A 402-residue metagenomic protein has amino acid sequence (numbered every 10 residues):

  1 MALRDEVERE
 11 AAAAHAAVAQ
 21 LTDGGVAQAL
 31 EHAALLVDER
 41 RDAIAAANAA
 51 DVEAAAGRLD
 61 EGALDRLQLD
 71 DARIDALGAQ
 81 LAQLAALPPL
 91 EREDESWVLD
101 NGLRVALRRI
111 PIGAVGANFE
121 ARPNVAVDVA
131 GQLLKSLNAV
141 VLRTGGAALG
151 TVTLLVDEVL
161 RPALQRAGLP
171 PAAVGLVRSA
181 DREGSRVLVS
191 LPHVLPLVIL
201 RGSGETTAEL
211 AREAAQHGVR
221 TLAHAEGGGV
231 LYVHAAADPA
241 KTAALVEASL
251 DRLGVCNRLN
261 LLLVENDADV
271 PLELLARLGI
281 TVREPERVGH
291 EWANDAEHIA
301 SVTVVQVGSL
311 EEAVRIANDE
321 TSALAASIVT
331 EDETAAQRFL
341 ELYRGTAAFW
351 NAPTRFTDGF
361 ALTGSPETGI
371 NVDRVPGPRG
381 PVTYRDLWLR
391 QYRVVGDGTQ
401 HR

Functional and structural regions predicted by a protein language model:
M1-L107, Q132: N-terminal Rossmann-like NAD(P)+-binding subdomain of aldehyde/semialdehyde dehydrogenases
A2-L3, E39, E120-N124, D128-V140 (+3 more regions): ALDH superfamily catalytic-core signature
D23, I112, E291-R402: Conserved C-terminal structural/oligomerization subdomain of aldehyde/semialdehyde dehydrogenase
D70, Q83, R104-L107, V174-H193: A structured beta-alpha segment of the ubiquitous adenosine-cofactor-binding alpha/beta core
R92, L142-R143, G175-R178, I199-G202 (+4 more regions): General beta-strand structural signal in soluble alpha/beta enzymes
S96-A139, G145-D157: Substrate-binding/gating loop at the entrance of the active-site cleft, primarily in PLP-dependent aminotransferase-like
A106-P111, L134, R166-P170, V189-H193 (+9 more regions): Solvent-exposed alpha-helices and their adjacent loops that cap or buttress functional pockets in soluble metabolic
